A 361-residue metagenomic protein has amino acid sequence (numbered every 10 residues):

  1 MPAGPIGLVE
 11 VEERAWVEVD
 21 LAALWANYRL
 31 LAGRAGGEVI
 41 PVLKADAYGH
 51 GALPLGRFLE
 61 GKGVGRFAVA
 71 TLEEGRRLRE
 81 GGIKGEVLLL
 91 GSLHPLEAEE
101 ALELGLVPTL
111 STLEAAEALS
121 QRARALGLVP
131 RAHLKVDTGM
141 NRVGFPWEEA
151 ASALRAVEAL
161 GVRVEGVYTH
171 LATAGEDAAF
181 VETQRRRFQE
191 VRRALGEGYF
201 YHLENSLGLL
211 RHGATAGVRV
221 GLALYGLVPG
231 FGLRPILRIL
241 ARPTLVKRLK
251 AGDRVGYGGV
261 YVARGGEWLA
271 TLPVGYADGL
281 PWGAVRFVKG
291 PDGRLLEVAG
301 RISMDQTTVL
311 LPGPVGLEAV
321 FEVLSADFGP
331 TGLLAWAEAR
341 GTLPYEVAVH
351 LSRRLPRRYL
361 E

Functional and structural regions predicted by a protein language model:
P2-W25, E74, L93-P95, T112-A118 (+1 more regions): Active-site anion/phosphate-binding pocket segments in diverse small-molecule metabolic enzymes
E10-V11, A15-A26, G37-H202: Active-site-proximal beta-alpha core segment in soluble small-molecule metabolic enzymes
R34: Conserved PLP-enzyme active-site core in the AAT-like
